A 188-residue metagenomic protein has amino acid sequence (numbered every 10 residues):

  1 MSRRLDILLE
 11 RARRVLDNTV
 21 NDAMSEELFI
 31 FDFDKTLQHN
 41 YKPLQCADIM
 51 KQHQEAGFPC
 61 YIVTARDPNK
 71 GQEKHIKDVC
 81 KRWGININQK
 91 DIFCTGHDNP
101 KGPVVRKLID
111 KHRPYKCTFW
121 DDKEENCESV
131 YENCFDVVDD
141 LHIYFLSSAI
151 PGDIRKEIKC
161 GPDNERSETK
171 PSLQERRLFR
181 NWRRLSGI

Functional and structural regions predicted by a protein language model:
S2-F31, N181-R184: Non-catalytic pre-domain segments flanking phosphatase-related domains
L16-G102: Alpha-helical substrate-recognition element adjacent to the catalytic core
I62-T64, F119, F145: Structural beta-sheet core signal
E73-G84, E128-V137, E157-I158: Short, aromatic/basic amphipathic alpha-helical patches
G96-P103, A149-R155: A short acidic, often aromatic-flanked loop/helix-cap motif at beta-alpha or helix-coil junctions that lines enzyme
K101-E125, V130: Conserved Lys-Pro-Asp/Glu-containing loop-to-beta segment of HAD-superfamily phosphomonoesterases, centered on
Y115, N164-I188: Compositionally biased low-complexity segments enriched in polar/charged residues
D139-E168: A short, conserved beta-to-alpha structural element at the edge of catalytic cores that scaffolds binding
